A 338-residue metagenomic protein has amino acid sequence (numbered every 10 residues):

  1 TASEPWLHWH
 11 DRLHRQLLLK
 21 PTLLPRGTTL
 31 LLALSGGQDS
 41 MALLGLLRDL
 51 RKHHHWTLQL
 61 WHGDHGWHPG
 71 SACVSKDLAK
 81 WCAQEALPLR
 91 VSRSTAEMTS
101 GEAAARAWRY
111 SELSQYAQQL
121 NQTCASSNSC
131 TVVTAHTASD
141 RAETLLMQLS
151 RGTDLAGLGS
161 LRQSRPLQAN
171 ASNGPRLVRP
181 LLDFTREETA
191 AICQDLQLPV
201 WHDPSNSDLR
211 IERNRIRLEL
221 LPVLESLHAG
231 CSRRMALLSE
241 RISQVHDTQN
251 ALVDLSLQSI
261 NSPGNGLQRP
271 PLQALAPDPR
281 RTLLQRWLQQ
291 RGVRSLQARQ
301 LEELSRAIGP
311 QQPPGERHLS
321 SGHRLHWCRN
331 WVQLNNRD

Functional and structural regions predicted by a protein language model:
T1-L218: Core alpha/beta nucleotide-donor-binding catalytic domains of modification enzymes
A2-D39, Q59, H65, S94-A96 (+5 more regions): AMP-forming adenylation/ATP pyrophosphatase catalytic core
H54, S226-G230, Q289-L296: Short helix-capping/linker segments at secondary-structure and domain boundaries
G101, N128, C231-R234, Q297: Residue-level recognition of alpha-helical structural elements
Q122, L155, A229, R233 (+2 more regions): Charged, solvent-exposed alpha-helical segments that act as regulatory interaction surfaces
A190-E240, Q244, N330, N336-R337: Mid-to-C-terminal catalytic subdomains of enzymes that bind/position adenosyl phosphate moieties or nucleic-acid
